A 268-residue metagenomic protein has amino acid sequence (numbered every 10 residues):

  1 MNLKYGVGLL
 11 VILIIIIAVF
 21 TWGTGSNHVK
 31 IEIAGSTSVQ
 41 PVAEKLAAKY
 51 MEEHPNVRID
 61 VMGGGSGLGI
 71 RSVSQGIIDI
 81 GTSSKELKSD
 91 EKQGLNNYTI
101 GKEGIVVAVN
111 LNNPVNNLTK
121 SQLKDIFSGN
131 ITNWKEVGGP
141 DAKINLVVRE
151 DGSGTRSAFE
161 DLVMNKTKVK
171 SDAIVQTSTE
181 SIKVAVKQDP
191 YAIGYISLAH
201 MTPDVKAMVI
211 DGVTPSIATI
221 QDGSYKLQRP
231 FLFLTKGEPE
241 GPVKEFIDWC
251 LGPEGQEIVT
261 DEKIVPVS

Functional and structural regions predicted by a protein language model:
N2-S268: Exported/periplasmic ABC-transporter solute-binding proteins
